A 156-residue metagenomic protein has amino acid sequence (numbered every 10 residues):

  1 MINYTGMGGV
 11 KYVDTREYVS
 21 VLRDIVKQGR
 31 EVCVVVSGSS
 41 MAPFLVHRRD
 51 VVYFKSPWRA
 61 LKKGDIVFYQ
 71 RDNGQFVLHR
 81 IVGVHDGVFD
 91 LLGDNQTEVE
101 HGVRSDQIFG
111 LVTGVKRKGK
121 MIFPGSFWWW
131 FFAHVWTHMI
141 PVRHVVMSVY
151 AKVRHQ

Functional and structural regions predicted by a protein language model:
M1-Q156: Extended hydrophobic leader/signal-anchor segments used for secretion and membrane insertion
